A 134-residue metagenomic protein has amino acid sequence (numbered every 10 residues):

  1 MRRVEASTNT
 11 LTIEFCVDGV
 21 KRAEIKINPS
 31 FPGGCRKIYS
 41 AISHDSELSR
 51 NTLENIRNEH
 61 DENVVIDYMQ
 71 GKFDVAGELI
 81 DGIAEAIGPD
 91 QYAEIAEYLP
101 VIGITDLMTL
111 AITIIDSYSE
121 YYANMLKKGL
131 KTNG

Functional and structural regions predicted by a protein language model:
M1-M69: Short N-terminal mixed-charge amphipathic segments
M1-N9, L79, Q91-Y98, M108: A contiguous, well-structured "functional interface" segment within a domain
G34-K37, V64, E78, G82 (+2 more regions): Exposed alpha-helical structural elements
S49, D61-E62, A76, Y92 (+1 more regions): Short amphipathic alpha-helical segments that mediate assembly, nucleic-acid/protein binding, or membrane association
D67-Y68, V75, L99: Non-transmembrane, amphipathic alpha-helical segments
G71-I87: Charged, long alpha-helical segments
E85-G134: C-terminal charged interaction modules
